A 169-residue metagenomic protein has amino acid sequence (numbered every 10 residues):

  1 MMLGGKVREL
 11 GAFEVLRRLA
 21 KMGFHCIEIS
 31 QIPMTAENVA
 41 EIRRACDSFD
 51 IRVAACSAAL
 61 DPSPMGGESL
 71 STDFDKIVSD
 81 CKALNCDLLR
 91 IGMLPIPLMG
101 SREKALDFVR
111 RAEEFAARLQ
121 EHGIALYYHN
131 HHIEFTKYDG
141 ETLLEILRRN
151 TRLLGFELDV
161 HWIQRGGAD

Functional and structural regions predicted by a protein language model:
M1-D87, I124: N-terminal pre-domain/capping segments
L10, E157-L158: Short, compositionally biased strand/turn segments that nucleate or flank brief secondary-structure elements
R17, H25-C26, P64-F156, R165: Active-site acidic/histidine proton-transfer and metal-coordination neighborhood in alpha/beta enzyme cores
Q31, H132, V160-W162: Short, glycine/acidic-enriched loop or turn micro-motifs at the edges of active sites
G167-D169: Glycoside hydrolase catalytic-domain groove-lining segments
